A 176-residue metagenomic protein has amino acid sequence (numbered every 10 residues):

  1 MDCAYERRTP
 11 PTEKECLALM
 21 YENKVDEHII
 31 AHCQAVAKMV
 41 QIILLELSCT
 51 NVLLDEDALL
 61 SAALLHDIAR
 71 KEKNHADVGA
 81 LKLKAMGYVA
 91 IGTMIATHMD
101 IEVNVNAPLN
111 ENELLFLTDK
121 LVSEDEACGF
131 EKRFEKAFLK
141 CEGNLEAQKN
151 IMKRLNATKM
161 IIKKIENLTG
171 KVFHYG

Functional and structural regions predicted by a protein language model:
M1-N74, E126: Acidic/His-rich, divalent-metal-binding segments that scaffold phosphate/diphosphate chemistry
E6-M20, D67, K82-M94, E146-K153: Short, charge-rich amphipathic segments
T12, C16, H75, N110 (+3 more regions): Alpha-helical structural motif
L19, I43-E46, K82, I161 (+1 more regions): Residues within well-ordered alpha helices
V25, I29, H75, A107 (+1 more regions): Residue-level recognition of alpha-helical structural elements
I30, Q34-A37, E56-L60, G92-M99 (+3 more regions): Short, well-structured alpha-helical segments
C49-C141: Divalent metal-dependent catalytic cores for phosphoryl transfer on phosphate-bearing substrates
E146-G176: Charged phosphate-binding loop/patch that engages nucleotide di/tri-phosphates or the phosphate backbone of nucleic
